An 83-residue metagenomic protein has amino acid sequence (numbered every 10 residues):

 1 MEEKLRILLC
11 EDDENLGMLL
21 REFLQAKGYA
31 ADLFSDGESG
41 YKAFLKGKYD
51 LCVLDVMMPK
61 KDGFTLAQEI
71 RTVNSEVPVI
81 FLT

Functional and structural regions predicted by a protein language model:
M1-L8: Non-catalytic signal-transmission and effector/linker regions of two-component phosphorelay proteins
E11: Conserved acidic carboxylate
M18-A26: Charged docking surfaces used in two-component/phosphorelay signaling
G28-S35, A43: Short hydrophobic/Thr-rich beta-strand motif most characteristic of the beta2 strand and flanking loop of CheY-like
D36-S39, D62-T65: Acidic catalytic/metal-coordinating carboxylates
K48-V53: Active-site beta3 strand of CheY-like receiver
D55, T83: Active-site residues of response regulator receiver
P59: The feature encodes the CheY-like receiver
